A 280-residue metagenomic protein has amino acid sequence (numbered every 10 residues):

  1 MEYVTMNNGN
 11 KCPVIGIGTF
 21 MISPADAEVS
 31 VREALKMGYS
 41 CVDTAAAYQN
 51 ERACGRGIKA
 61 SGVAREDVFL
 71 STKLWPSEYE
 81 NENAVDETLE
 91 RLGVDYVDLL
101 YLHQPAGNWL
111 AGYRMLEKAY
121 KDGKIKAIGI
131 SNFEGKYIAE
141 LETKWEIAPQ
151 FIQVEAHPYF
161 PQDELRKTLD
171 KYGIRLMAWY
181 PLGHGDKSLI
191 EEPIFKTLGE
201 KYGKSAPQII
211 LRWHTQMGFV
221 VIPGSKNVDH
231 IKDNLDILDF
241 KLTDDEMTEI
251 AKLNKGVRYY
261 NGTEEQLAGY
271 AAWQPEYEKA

Functional and structural regions predicted by a protein language model:
M1-V68, L182, Y277-A280: N-terminal binding-site loop/beta-alpha segment at the start of enzyme catalytic domains that lines or forms
I22-A25, T44-A53, W75-N81, P105-L110 (+2 more regions): Acidic-and-aromatic substrate-binding clefts and catalytic sites of carbohydrate-active enzymes
I22-L35, E78-G93, W109-A111, K136-A139 (+1 more regions): Short, acidic/polar
Y39, V94-V97, I125, P149: A structural motif
S40-A45, S71-T72, Y101, A127-G129 (+1 more regions): Short catalytic-loop micro-motif centered on adjacent basic/acidic residues
R65-E78, D98-P105, N132: A short, structured active-site edge motif that brings together acidic residues
N81-L102, K118-D122: CE4/NodB-like, metal-dependent polysaccharide N-deacetylase domain that modifies extracellular/periplasmic N-acetylated
Q104-A280: Beta/alpha (TIM)-barrel catalytic core signal, keyed to glycine-rich beta->alpha loops juxtaposed to Asp/Glu that bind
